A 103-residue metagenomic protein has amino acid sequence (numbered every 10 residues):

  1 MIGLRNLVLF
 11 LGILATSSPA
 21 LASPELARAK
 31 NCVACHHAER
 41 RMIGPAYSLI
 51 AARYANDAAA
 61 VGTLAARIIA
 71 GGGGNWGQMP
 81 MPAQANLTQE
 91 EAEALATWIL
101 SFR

Functional and structural regions predicted by a protein language model:
M1-F10: Bacterial N-terminal signal peptides that target proteins for export
L11-A15: Repetitive helical segments and hydrophobic/amphipathic motifs
S17-S18, A22: N-terminal signal peptide c-region/cleavage motif recognized by signal peptidases
P24-A27: Immediate flanking context of iron-sulfur cluster ligation sites
K30-A38, L95: The canonical Cys-X-X-Cys-His
I43-A52, R67-A96: Axial heme c-ligation environment in periplasmic c-type cytochrome domains
R53-A65: Short microdomains enriched in Cys/His and/or Lys/Arg
I99-R103: Short hydrophobic/aromatic patches at helix-to-coil boundaries
